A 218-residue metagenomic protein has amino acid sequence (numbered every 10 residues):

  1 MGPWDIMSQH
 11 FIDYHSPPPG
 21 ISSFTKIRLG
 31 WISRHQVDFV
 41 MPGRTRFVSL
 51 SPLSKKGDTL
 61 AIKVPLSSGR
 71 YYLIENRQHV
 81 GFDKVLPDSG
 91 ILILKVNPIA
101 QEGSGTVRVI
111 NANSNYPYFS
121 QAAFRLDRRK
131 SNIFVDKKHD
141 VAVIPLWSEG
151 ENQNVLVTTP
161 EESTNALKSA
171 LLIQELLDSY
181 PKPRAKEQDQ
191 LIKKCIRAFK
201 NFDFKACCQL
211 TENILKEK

Functional and structural regions predicted by a protein language model:
M1-K84, N97: Extracellular hydrolytic enzyme modules, especially secreted metalloproteases of the metzincin/thermolysin-like class
S23, S33, R46, I93 (+4 more regions): Polar low-complexity intrinsically disordered regions enriched in Ser/Thr and small residues
I27-W31, L50, V109, V143 (+1 more regions): Generic hydrophobic, helix-prone segments enriched in Leu/Val/Ile
H35, V40, S51, I144-L146 (+3 more regions): Compositionally biased, intrinsically disordered low-complexity segments
L53-L171: Extracellular low-complexity, Gly/Ser/Thr-rich intrinsically disordered linkers and protease-sensitive activation/hinge
E162-N201, E212-K218: Amphipathic, heptad-repeat alpha-helical segments
